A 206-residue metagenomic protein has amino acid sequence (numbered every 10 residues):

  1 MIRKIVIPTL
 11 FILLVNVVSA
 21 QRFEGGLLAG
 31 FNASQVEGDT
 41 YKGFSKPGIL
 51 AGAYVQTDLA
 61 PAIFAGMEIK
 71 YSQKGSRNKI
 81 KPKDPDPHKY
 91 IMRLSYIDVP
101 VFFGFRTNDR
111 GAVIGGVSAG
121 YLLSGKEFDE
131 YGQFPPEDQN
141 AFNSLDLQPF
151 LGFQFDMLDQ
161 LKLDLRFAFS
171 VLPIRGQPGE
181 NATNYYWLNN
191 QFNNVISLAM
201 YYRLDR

Functional and structural regions predicted by a protein language model:
Q21-F23, S45-I49, R93-I97, N143-P149 (+1 more regions): Residues that define the transmembrane beta-barrel architecture of outer-membrane proteins
F23, A62-A65, R110-V113, D159-L165: Repeated loop/turn-to-beta-strand initiation elements of outer-membrane beta-barrel proteins
E24, N32, F153-L161, F169 (+1 more regions): Outer-membrane beta-barrel "beta-signal"
L27-A29, M67-I69, V101, G115 (+3 more regions): Membrane-embedded beta-strand positions of outer-membrane beta-barrel proteins
F31-Q35, Y71-G75, A119-L123, F167-P173 (+1 more regions): Transmembrane beta-strands of outer-membrane beta-barrel pores
V36-G43, Q73-S95, L123-L145, I174-N190: Flexible, solvent-exposed loop segments that connect beta-strands
L50-Y54, F64, D98-P100, F150 (+1 more regions): Membrane-embedded beta-strand positions in outer-membrane beta-barrel channels/transporters
T57-P61, F105-D109, M157-D159, L204-R206: Outer-membrane beta-barrel strand-turn architecture
